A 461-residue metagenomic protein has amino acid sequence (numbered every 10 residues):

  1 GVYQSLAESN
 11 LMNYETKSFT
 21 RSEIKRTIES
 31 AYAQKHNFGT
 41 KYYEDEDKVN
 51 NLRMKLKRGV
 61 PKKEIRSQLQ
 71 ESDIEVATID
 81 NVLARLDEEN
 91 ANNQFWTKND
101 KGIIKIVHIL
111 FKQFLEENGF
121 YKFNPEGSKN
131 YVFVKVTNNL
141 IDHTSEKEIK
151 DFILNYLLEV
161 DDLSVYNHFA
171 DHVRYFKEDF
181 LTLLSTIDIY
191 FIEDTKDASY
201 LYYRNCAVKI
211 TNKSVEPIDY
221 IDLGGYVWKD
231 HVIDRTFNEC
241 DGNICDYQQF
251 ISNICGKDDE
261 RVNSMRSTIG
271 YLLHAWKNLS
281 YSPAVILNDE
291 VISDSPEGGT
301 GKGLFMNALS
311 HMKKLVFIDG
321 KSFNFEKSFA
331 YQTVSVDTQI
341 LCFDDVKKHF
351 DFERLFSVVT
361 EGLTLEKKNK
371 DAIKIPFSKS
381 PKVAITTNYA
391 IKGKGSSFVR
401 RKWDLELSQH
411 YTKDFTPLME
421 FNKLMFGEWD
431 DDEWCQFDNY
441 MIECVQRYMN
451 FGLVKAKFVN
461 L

Functional and structural regions predicted by a protein language model:
L6, D47-G242, R447-M449: N-terminal nucleic-acid engagement/recognition segments and initiation subdomains in replication, restriction
K17-K63: C-terminal engagement modules used by replication, chromatin/transcription, nuclear envelope/ESCRT, and ubiquitin
Y121-K147, K209-D337, W403-L405, D438-I442 (+2 more regions): P-loop NTPase catalytic core of nucleic-acid-dependent motor ATPases
K314, D351-K374: Conserved catalytic/switch belt of AAA+ P-loop NTPases
F329-V336, K367-T386: AAA+/SF3 P-loop NTPase mechanochemical coupling elements
D344-V346: Walker B catalytic acidic pair
F377-S380, G395-L461: Phosphate-sensing "switch" segment of ASCE/P-loop ATPases
